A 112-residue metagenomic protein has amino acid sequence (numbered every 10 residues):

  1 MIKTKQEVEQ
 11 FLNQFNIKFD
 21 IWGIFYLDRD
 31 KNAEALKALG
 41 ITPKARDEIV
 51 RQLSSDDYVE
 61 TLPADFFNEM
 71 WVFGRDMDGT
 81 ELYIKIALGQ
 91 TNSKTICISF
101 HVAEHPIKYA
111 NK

Functional and structural regions predicted by a protein language model:
K3-F67: Compact soluble domain cores
L53-N92: Functional cores of ribonucleases/endoribonucleases
A87-K112: Enriched for short, Lys/Arg-rich terminal
